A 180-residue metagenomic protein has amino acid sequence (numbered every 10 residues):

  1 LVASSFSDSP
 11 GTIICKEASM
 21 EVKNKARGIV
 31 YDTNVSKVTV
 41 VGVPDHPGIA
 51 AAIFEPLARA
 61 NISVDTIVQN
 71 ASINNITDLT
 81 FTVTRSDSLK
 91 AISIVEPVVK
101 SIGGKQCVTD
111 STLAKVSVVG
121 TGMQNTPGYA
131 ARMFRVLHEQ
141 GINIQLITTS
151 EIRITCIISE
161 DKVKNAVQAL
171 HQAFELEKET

Functional and structural regions predicted by a protein language model:
L1-T180: C-terminal catalytic "cap/lid" subdomain
